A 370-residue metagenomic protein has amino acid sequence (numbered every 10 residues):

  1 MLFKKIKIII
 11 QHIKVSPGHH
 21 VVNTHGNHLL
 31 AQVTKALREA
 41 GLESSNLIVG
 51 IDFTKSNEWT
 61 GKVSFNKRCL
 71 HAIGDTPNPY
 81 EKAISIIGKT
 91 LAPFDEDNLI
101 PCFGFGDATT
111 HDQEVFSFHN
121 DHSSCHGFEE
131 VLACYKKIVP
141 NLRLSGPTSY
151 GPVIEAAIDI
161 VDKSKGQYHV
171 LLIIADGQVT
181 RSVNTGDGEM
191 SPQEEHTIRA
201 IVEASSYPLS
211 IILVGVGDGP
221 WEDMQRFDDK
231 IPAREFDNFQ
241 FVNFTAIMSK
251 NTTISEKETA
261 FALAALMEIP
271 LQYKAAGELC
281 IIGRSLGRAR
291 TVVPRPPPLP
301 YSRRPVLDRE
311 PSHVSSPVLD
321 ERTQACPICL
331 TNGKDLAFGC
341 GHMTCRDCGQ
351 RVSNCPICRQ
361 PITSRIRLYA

Functional and structural regions predicted by a protein language model:
S16-I48, F53-N66, I158-D162: Acidic, polar low-complexity linker/tail segments
T24-T34, S64-F65, P79-I86, T110 (+2 more regions): Eukaryotic beta-rich interaction modules
E43-S123, V153, V170-I173, S205-D218: Von Willebrand factor
K55-W59, P93-F94, T109-Q113, V161-K163 (+9 more regions): Eukaryotic short linear interaction motifs
K82, N120-Q167, P220-E222: Von Willebrand factor
E114-E130, D218-G277: Von Willebrand factor A/integrin I-like adhesion domains
G151-S206: Exposed acidic/Ser/Thr-rich ligand/metal-binding surfaces
P317-A370: RING-type zinc-finger domain of E3 ubiquitin ligases
